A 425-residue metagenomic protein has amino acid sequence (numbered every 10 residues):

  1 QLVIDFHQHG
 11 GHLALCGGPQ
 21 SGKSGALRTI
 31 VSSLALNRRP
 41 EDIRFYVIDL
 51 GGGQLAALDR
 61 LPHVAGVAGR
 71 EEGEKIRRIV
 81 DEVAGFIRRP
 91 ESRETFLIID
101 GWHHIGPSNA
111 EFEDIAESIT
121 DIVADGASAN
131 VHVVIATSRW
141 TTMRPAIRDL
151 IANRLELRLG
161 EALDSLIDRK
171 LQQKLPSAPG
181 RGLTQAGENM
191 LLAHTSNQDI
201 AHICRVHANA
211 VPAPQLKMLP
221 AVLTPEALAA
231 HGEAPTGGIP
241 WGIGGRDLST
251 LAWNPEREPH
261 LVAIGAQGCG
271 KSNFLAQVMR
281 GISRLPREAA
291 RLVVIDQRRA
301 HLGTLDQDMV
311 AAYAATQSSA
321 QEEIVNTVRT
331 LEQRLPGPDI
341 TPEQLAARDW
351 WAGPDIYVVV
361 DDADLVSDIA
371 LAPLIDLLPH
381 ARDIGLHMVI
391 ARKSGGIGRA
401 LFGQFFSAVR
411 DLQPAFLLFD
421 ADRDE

Functional and structural regions predicted by a protein language model:
Q1, N209-G237: Charged, amphipathic alpha-helical linker segments immediately N-terminal to NTP-binding catalytic cores
Q1-L159, A234-E343, A347-P414: P-loop NTPase catalytic phosphate-binding loop
L13, D199-A201, L223, V262: Intrinsically disordered, low-complexity acidic/polar segments
L61, I115, I200-H207, L219 (+1 more regions): Generic structural signal of hydrophobic/aromatic residues within well-ordered alpha-helices of folded domains
G160-P220, D422-E425: Conserved P-loop NTPase
P179-R181, A186, H231, T236-G237 (+1 more regions): Feature targets compositionally biased, intrinsically disordered low-complexity regions with long contiguous runs
